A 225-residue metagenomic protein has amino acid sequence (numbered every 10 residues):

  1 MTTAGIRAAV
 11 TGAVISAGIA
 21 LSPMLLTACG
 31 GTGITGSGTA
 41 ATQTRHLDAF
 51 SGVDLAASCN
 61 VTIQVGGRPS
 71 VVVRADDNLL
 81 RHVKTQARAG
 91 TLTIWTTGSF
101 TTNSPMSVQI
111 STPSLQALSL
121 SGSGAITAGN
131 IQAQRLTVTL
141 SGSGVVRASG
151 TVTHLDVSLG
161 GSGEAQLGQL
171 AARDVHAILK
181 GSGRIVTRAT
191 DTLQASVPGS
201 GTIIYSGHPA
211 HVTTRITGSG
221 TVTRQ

Functional and structural regions predicted by a protein language model:
T2-L80, T91-S111, G220-Q225: Short acidic/polar N-terminal linker immediately downstream of export determinants
Q43-T44, S51-I63, F100-Q225: Extended, compositionally simple hydrophobic/Ser/Thr-rich segments that build repetitive fibrous architectures
R88: Acidic/Gly/His-enriched mid-domain segments of enzyme catalytic cores or analogous surface patches that mediate
